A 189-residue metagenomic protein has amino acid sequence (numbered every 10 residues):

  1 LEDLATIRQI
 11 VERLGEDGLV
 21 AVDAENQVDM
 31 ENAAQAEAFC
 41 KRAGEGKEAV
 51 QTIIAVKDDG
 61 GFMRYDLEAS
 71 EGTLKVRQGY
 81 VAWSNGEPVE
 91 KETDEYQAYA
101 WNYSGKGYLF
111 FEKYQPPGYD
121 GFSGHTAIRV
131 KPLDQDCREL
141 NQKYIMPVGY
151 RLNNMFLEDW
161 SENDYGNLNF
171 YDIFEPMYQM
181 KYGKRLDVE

Functional and structural regions predicted by a protein language model:
L1-E189: Mature, Sec-exported extracytoplasmic domains of Gram-positive
